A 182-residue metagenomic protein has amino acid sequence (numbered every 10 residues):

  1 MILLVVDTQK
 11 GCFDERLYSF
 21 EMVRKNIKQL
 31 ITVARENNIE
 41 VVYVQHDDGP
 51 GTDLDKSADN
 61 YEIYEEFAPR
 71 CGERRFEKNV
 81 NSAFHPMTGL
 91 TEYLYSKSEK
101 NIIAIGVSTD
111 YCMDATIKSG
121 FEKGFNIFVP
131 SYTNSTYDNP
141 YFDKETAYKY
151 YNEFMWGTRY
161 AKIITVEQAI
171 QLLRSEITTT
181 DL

Functional and structural regions predicted by a protein language model:
I2, Q29-T32, L54-L182: Active-site-adjacent betaalpha module
L3-F13: Metal-dependent nucleic-acid phosphoesterase active-site entry motif
Q9, D47-D48, N81, S108: Catalytic metal-binding/acid-base residues of hydrolase active sites
G11, G49, S135-T136: Active-site loop signature of alpha/beta-hydrolase-fold enzymes
C12-Y18, I103: Surface-exposed cleft-lining segments at the edges of enzyme active sites
R16-A34, N38-D47: A short alpha/beta connector and helix-capping loop motif
H46-G49, N60: Glycine-rich, small/polar surface segments that engage phosphate groups of diverse ligands
